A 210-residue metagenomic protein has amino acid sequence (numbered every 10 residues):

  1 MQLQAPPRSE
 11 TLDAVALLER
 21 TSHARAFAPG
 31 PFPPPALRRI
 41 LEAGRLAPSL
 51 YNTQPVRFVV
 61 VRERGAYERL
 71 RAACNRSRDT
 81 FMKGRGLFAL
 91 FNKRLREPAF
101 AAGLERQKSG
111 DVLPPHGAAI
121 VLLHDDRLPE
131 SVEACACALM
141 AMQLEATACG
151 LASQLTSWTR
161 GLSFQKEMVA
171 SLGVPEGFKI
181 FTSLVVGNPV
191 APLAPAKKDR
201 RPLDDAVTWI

Functional and structural regions predicted by a protein language model:
M1-P34, R38-R39, R62, R69 (+1 more regions): N-terminal accessory segments that position/regulate proteins before the catalytic core
Q2-E10, A14-L17, A24, K179-I210: C-terminal helix-cap and adjacent tail motif
F27, L128-V132, L193: A generic structural signal for short coil/turn motifs at secondary-structure boundaries
E42-L46, G103-Q107, M168-S171, P192-L193: Glycine-rich, charged/polar anion/phosphate-binding loops that engage phosphate groups from diverse ligands
G44, A118-S171, L184: Small-aliphatic-rich amphipathic alpha-helix that forms the alpha element of a beta-alpha
L46-T53: Glycine-rich phosphate/pyrophosphate-binding beta-alpha loops
Q54-V132: Glycine/small-residue-rich phosphate/adenosyl-binding loop
D79-F91, S171-A196: A glycine-rich helix N-cap at a beta->alpha junction
